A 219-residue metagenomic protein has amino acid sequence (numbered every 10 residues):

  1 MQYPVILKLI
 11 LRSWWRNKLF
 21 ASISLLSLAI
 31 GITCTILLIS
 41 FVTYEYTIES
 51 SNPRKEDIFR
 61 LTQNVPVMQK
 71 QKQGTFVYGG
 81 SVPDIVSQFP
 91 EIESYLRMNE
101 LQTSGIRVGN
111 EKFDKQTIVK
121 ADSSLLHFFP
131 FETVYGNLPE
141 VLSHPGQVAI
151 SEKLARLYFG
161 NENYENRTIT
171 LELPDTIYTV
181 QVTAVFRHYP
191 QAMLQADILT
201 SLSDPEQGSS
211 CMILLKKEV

Functional and structural regions predicted by a protein language model:
M1-P4: N-terminal leader/signal peptides at the extreme start of proteins
I6, V77-S81, K120-A121: Conserved alpha-helical elements of sugar-nucleotide-dependent glycosyltransferases
I6-W15: A short amphipathic helical element positioned immediately N-terminal to and/or at the very start of a transmembrane
W15-Y46: Short, strongly hydrophobic transmembrane alpha-helices
L38-S104, D204-K216: Membrane-proximal extracellular/periplasmic loop immediately following the first transmembrane helix
Q63-T75, R97-S124, V134-Q147, D175 (+1 more regions): Short acidic/polar micro-motifs at solvent-exposed secondary-structure junctions
D122-Y135, G146-V219: Mid-to-C-terminal secondary-structure elements that act as membrane-proximal/extracytoplasmic interface segments
